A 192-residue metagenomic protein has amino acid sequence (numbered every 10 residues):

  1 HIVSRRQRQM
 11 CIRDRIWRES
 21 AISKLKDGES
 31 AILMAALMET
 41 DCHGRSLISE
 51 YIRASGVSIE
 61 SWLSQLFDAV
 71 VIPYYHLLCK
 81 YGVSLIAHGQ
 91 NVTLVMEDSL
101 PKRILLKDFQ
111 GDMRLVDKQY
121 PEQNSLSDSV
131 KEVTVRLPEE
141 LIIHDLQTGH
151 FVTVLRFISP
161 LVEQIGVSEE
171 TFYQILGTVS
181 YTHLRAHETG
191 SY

Functional and structural regions predicted by a protein language model:
H1-R8, I12, H183-Y192: Single conserved hydrophobic/aromatic residue that forms the stacking wall/gate of nucleotide- or nucleobase-binding
R5-Q9, R13-A31: Conserved ATP-binding subdomain of kinase catalytic cores across diverse folds
D14-W17, F109-Y120, E132, L146-S159: Short terminal or interdomain "cap/linker" segment that borders an active site or interface and mediates
K24-V70, V133-V162: ATP-dependent phospho-/nucleotidyl transfer catalytic cores
W62-E97, I104-L105: Conserved catalytic-core segments centered on acid/base and nucleophilic motifs
V71, Y75, C79, E97 (+4 more regions): Hydrophobic alpha-helix feature that most strongly marks membrane-spanning transmembrane helices and their immediate
N91-R136: Catalytic activation segment of kinase domains across protein kinase-like and atypical kinase folds
L126-R185, S191: C-terminal catalytic region of ATP-dependent kinase domains
